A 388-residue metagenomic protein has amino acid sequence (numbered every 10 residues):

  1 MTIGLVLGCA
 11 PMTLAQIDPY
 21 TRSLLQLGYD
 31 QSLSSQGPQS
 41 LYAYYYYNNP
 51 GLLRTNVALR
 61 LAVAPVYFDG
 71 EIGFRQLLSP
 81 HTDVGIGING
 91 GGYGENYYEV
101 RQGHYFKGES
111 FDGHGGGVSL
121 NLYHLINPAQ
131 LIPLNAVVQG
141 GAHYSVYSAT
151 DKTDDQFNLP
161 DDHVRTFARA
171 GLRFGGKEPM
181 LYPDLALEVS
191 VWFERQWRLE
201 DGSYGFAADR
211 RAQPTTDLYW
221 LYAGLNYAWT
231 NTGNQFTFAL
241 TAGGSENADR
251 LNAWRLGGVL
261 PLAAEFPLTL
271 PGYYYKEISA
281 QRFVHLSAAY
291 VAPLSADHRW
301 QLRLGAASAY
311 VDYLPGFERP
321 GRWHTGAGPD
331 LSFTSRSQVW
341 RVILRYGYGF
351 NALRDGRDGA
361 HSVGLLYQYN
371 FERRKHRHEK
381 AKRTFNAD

Functional and structural regions predicted by a protein language model:
M1-A10: Bacterial N-terminal signal peptides
T13-Y97, T166-D184, A280, L294-H298 (+2 more regions): Outer-membrane beta-barrel initiation region
T21-L25, S32, Q36, I86-T237 (+5 more regions): Transmembrane beta-strand segments of outer-membrane beta-barrel domains in Gram-negative and organellar OMPs
Y47-N49, I72-Q76, L120-I126, L172-G176 (+5 more regions): Residue-level signature of outer-membrane beta-barrel architecture
T232-L314: Extracytoplasmic gating/loop element in the C-terminal half of outer-membrane beta-barrel translocons and assembly
S287-A289, F317, G326-F333: Short glycine-rich, acidic/polar surface loops and turns
Q301-G305, W340-Y348: Conserved active-site loop/cleft motifs that coordinate metal ions or position small ligands
L331-S335, W340-V342, R357-D388: Outer-membrane beta-barrel "beta-signal"
